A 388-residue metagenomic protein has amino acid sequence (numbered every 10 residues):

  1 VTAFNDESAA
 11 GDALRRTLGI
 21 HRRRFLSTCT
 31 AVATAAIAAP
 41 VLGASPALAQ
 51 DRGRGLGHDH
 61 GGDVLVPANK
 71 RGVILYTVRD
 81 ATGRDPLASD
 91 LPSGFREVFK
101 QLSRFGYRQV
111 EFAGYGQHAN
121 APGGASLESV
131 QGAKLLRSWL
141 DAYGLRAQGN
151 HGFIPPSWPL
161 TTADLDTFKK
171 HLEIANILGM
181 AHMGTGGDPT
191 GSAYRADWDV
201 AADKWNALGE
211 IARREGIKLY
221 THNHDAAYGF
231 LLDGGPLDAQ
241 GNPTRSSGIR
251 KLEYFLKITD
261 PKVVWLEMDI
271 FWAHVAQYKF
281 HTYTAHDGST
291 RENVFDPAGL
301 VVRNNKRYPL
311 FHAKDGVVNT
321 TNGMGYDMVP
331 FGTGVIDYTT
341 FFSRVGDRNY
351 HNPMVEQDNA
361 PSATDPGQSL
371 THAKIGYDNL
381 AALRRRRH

Functional and structural regions predicted by a protein language model:
V1-H21: N-terminal secretory signal peptides
G19-R24, A35-D59, D63: N-terminal twin-arginine translocation
T30-A33, W139-D141, R146, P155-W265 (+1 more regions): Active-site acidic/histidine proton-transfer and metal-coordination neighborhood in alpha/beta enzyme cores
G61-P67, F99-R104, A125-Q148, T167-G179 (+5 more regions): Acidic (Asp/Glu)-rich catalytic clusters
N69-L75, V110-F112, A147-G152, M183-T185 (+4 more regions): Hydrophobic faces of well-ordered beta-strands that scaffold small-molecule active sites in alpha/beta enzyme cores
D85-L102, T161-E173, N293-L300, Y338: Short, acidic/polar
S93-G116, L178-G179: Catalytic domains of carbohydrate-active enzymes, especially glycoside hydrolases
A212-V335: Acidic/histidine-rich catalytic cores of soluble enzymes
